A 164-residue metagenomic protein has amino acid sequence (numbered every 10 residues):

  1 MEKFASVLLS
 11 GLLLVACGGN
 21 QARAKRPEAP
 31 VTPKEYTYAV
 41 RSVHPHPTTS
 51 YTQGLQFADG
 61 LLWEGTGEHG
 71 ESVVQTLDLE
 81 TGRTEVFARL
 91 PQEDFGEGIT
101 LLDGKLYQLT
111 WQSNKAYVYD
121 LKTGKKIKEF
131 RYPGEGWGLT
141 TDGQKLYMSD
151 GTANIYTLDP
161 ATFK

Functional and structural regions predicted by a protein language model:
V15-A16: C-terminal motif of bacterial Sec signal peptides marking the signal peptidase cleavage site
A29-T48, L79-R83: A short helix->beta-strand "capping" segment at the edge of beta-propeller domains
V40-P45, R83-R89, K125-F130, K164: A short beta-strand motif characteristic of beta-propeller blades
T48-D59, Q92-D103, Y132-S149: Beta-rich, blade/repeat-based domains predominating in secreted/periplasmic proteins but also intracellular
E64-A88: Beta-propeller domains
E64-E68, L106-S113, M148-T152: Conserved beta-strand positions in repeat-built beta-propeller and related beta-rich domains
E71-V74, K115-A116, N154-Y156: Structural signal for beta-propeller blades
D78-G82, D120-G124, P160-F163: Short loop/turn segments that connect beta-strands within beta-propeller blades
